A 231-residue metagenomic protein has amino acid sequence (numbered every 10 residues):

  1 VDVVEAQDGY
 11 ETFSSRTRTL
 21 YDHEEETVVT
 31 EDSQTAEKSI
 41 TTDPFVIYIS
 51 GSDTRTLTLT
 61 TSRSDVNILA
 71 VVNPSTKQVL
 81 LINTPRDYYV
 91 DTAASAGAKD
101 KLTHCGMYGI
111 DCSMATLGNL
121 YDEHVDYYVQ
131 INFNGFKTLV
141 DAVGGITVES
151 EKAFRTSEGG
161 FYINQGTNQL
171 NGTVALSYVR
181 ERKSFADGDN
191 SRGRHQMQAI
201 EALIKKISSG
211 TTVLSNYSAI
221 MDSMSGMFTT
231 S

Functional and structural regions predicted by a protein language model:
V1-S231: Non-catalytic, solvent-exposed segments at the cell envelope interface
